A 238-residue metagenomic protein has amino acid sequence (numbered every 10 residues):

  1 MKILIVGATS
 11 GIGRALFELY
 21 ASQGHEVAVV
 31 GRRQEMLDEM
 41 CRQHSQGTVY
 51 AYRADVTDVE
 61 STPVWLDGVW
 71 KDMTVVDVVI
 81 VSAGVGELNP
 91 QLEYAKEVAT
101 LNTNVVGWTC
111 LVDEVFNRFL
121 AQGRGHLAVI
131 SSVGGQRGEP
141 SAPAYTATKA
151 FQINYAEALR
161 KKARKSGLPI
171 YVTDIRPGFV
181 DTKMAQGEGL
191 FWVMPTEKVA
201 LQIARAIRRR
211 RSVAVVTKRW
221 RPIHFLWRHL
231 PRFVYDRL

Functional and structural regions predicted by a protein language model:
T9-S10: Conserved glycine-rich cofactor-binding loop
Q23-M40: Conserved glycine-rich Rossmann-like NAD(P)H-binding loop of the short-chain dehydrogenase/reductase
S82-L88: Conserved NAD(P)H cofactor-binding loop of Rossmann-fold oxidoreductase domains
N89-N102: Short alpha-helical oligomerization interface
V112, T148: Active-site helix of classical SDR
S132: Residue(s) in the substrate-gating loop at a strand-loop-helix junction that position the organic substrate next
D174, Q186-H224, R228: C-terminal helical subdomain
